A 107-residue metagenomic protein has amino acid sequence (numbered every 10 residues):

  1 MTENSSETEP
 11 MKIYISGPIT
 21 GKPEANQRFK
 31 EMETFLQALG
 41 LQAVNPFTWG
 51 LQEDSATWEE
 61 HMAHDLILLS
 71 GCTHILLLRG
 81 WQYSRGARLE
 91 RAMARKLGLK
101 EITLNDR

Functional and structural regions predicted by a protein language model:
M1-R107: Conserved catalytic or regulatory cores that recognize and/or transform ribose-phosphate-containing ligands
